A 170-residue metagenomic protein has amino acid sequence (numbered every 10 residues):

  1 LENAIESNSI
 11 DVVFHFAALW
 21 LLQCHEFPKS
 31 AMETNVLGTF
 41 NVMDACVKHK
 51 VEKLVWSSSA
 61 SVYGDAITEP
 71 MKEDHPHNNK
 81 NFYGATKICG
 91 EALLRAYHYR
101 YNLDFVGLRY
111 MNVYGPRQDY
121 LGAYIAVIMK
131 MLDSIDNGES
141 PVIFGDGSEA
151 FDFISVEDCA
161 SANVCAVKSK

Functional and structural regions predicted by a protein language model:
L1-M111, E157, A166-V167: N-terminal Rossmann-like NAD(P)+-binding domain of SDR-like oxidoreductases, especially those catalyzing
E69, A92-F151, V156-V167: NAD(P)-dependent short-chain dehydrogenase/reductase
